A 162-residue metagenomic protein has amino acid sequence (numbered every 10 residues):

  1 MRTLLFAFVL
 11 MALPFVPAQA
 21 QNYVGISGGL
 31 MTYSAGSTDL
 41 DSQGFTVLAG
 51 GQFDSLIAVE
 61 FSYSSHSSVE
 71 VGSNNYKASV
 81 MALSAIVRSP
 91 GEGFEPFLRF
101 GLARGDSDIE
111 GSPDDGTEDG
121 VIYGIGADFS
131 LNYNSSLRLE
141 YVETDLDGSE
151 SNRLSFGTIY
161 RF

Functional and structural regions predicted by a protein language model:
M1-Y23: Cleavable N-terminal export/targeting peptides
Q21-L30, I125-A127, S151-F162: Outer-membrane beta-barrel "beta-signal"
V24-S34, V59-S67, P96-D106, S136-D145: Transmembrane beta-strand segments that form the barrel wall of outer-membrane beta-barrel proteins
G29-A58: N-terminal targeting signals for Sec/Tat export/insertion, comprising classic cleavable signal peptides
S34-L40, E70-Y76, E110-G116, E143-D147: Outer-membrane beta-barrel domain signature
D39-F45, K77-M81, T117-Y123, E150-L154: Residues that define the transmembrane beta-barrel architecture of outer-membrane proteins
V47-E110, F129-L131, L154-F162: Gram-negative (and chloroplast) outer-membrane scaffold detector with strong preference for beta-barrel transmembrane
D119-L139: Short cationic/low-complexity microdomains
